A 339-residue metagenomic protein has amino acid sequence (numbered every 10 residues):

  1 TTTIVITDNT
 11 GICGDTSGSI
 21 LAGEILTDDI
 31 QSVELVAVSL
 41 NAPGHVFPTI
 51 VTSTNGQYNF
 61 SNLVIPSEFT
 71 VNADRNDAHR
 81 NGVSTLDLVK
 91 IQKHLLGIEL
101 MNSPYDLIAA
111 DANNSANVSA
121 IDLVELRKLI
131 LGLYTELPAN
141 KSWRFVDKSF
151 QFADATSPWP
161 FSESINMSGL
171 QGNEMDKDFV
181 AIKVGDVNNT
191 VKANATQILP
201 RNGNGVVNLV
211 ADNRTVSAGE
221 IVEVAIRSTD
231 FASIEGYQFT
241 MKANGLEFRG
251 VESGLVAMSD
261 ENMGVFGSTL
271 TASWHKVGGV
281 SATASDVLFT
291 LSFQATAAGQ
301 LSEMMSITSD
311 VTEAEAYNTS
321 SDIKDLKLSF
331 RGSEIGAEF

Functional and structural regions predicted by a protein language model:
T2, L96-M101, V118: Solvent-exposed flexible segments
T2, S17, L21, E34 (+7 more regions): Cysteine-rich, disulfide-stabilized extracellular repeat modules
T7-S39, P43, S53-N55, E68 (+5 more regions): Acidic, low-complexity intrinsically disordered segments
N59-E68: Short Pro-Gly-centered beta-turn/loop motif in secreted/extracellular proteins
D74, H94-I98, S115, L129-L133: Structured segments of extracytoplasmic/periplasmic soluble domains in secreted or envelope-associated proteins
D74-N81, L107-N117: Short, recurring structural edge motifs at helix starts
S84-I91, N117-K128: Carboxylate-dense, calcium-coordinating segments in secreted/extracellular and ER-lumen proteins
